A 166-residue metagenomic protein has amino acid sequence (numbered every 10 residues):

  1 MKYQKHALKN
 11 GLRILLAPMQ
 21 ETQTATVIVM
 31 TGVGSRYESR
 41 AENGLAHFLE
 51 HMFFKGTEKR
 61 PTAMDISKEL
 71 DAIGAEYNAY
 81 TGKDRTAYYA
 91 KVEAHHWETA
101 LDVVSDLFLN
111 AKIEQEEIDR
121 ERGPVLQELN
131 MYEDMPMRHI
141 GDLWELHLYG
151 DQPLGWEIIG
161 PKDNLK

Functional and structural regions predicted by a protein language model:
M1-Q4, L146-K166: Histidine-acidic residue clusters that define the catalytic metal-binding segment of zinc metallopeptidase domains
M1-T24: N- or domain-start disorder-to-order transition segments that initiate the globular core
G11, V29, H47, Y88 (+3 more regions): Divalent metal-coordination and catalytic microenvironments
E21, T26-K91: M16/MPP (pitrilysin/insulinase) zinc-metallopeptidase core fold and M16-derived inactive scaffolds
M52, E69, I73, L107-A111 (+2 more regions): Structured segments of extracytoplasmic/periplasmic soluble domains in secreted or envelope-associated proteins
K55-G56, K91-P124: M16/insulysin-pitrilysin zinc metalloprotease superfamily fold
L126-D142: Short acidic/His-enriched helical or mixed secondary-structure segments at domain edges of catalytic enzymes and some
